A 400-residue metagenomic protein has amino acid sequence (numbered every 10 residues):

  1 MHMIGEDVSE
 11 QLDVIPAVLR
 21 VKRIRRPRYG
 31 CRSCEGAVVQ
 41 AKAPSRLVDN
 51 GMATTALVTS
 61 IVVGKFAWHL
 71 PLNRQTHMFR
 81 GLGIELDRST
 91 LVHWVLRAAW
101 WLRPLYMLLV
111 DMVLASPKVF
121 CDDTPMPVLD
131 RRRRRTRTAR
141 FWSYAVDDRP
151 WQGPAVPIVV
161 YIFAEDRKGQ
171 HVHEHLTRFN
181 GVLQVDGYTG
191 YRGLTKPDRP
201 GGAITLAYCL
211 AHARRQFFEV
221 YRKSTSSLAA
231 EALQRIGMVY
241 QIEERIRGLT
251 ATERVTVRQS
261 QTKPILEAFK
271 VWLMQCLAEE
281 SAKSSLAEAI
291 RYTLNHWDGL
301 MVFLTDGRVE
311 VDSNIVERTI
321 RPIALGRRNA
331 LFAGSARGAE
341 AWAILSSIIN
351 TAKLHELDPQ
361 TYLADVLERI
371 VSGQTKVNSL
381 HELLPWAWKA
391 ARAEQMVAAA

Functional and structural regions predicted by a protein language model:
M1-I4, A17, R32-G36: Short Cys/His-rich metal-coordination motifs, predominantly Zn2+-binding knuckles/fingers
H2-V8, Q40-P44: Short Cys/His-rich "knuckle" micro-motifs
G5, Q11, E310-D312: Intrinsically disordered, low-complexity peptide-like regions
D7-L19: Short Cys/His-rich Zn2+-coordinating modules
V21-A400: Catalytic center-proximal scaffold of phosphoryl-transfer enzymes
